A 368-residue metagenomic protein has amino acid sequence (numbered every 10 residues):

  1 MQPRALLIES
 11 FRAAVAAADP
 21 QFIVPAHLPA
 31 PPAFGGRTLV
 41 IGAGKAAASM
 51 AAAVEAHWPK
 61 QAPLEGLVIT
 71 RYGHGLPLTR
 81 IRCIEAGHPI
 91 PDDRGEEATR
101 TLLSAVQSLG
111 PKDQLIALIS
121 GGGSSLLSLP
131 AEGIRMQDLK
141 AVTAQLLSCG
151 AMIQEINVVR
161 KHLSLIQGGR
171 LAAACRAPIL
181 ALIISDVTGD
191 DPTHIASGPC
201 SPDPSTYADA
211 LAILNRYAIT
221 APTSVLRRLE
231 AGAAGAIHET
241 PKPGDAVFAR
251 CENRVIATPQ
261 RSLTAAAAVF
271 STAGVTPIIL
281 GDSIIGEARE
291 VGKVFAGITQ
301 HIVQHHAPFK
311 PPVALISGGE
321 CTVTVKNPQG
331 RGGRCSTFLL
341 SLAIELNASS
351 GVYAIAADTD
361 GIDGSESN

Functional and structural regions predicted by a protein language model:
M1-L39, A48-Q61, I90-P111, A257-R261 (+3 more regions): N-terminal glycine-/serine-/threonine-rich phosphate-binding loop
I41-G42, L67-T70, A117-G121, L147 (+4 more regions): Short beta-strand segments
A53-P63, R80-C83, Q107, P130-A141 (+3 more regions): A glycine- and small-aliphatic-rich helix-loop capping segment at beta-alpha/alpha-beta transitions that lines
I69-P111, Q154-E155, V159-R160: Glycine-rich oxoanion-binding loops at beta->alpha junctions
S104-H194, P199-P202, A218: Glycine-rich, mobile lid/loop segments that gate access to catalytic sites or pores
I134-A151, D203-A218, P328-A354: Gly/Ser/Thr-rich active-site loops/lids in small-molecule metabolic enzymes that frequently grip phosphoryl groups
L180, P202-V294, H301: Accessory alpha-helical/coil subdomains and C-terminal extensions that flank or cap enzyme catalytic cores
L280, R289-K293, Q304-H305, P311-P312 (+1 more regions): Extended C-terminal subregions enriched in glycine
